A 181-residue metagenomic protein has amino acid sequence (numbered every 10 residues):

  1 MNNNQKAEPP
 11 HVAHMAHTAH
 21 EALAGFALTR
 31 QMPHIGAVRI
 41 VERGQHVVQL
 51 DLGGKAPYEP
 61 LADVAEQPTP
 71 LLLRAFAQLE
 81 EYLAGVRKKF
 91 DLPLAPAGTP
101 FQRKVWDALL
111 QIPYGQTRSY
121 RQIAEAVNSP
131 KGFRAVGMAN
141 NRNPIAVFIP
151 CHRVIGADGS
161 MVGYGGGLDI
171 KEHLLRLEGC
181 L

Functional and structural regions predicted by a protein language model:
M1-K131, C180-L181: Basic nucleic-acid-binding alpha-helical/helix-turn surface characteristic of O6-alkylguanine DNA
F90-L94, V136, M161-Y164: Short clusters of hydrophobic/aromatic residues that line enzyme substrate/ligand-binding pockets
P113, P144-V147: Histidine- and aromatic-rich ligand-binding microenvironments
F133-N143: Regulatory, non-catalytic segments
V147-V154: Short Lys/Arg-enriched helix C-cap and helix-to-coil transition segments that create basic nucleic-acid-contact patches
A157-L181: …primarily DNA-binding HTH/wHTH and HhH modules…
